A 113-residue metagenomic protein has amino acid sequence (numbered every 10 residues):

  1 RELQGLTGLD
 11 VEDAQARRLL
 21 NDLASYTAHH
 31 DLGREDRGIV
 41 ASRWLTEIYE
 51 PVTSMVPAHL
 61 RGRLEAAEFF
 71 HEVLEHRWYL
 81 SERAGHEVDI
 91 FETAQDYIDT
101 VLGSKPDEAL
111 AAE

Functional and structural regions predicted by a protein language model:
R1-E113: Regulatory N- and C-terminal appendages and interdomain linkers associated with kinase/kinase-like NTP transferase
